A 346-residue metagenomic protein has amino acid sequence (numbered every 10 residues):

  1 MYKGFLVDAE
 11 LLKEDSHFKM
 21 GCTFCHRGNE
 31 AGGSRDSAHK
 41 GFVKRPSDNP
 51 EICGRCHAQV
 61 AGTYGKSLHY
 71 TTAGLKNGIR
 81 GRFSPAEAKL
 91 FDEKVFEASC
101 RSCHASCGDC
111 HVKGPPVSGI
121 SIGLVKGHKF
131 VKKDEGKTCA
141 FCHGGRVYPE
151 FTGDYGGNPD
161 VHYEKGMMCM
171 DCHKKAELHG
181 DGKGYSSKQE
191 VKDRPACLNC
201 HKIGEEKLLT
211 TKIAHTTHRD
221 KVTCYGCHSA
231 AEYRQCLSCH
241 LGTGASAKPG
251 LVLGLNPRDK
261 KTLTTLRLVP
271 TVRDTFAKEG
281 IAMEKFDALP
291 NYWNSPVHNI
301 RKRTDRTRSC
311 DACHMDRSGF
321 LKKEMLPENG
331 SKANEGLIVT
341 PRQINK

Functional and structural regions predicted by a protein language model:
M1-K346: Short sequence/structural segments immediately N-terminal
